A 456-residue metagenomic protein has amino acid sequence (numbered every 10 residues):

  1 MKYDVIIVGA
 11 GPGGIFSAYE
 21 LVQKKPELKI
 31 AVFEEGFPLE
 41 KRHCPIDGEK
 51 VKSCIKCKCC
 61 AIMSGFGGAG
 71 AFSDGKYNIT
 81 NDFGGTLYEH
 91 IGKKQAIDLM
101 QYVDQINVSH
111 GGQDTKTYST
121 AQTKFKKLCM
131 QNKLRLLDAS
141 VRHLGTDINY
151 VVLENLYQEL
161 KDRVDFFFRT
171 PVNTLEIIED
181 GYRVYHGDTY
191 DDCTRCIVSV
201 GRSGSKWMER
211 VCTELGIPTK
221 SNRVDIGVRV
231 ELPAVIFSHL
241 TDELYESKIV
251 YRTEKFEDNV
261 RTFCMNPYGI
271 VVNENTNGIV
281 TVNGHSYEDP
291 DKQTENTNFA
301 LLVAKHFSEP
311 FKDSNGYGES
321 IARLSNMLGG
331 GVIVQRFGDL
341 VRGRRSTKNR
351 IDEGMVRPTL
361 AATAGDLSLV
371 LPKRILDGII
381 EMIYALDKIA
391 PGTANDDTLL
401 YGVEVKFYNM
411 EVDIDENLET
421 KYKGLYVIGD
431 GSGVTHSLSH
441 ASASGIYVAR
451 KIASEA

Functional and structural regions predicted by a protein language model:
M1-N81, Q122-T123, K127-A456: Residues forming the flavin
G65-T115: Dinucleotide-binding Rossmann-like beta1-alpha1 core, especially the glycine-rich loop that anchors the ADP
T117-A121: An N-terminal amphipathic alpha-helical segment
